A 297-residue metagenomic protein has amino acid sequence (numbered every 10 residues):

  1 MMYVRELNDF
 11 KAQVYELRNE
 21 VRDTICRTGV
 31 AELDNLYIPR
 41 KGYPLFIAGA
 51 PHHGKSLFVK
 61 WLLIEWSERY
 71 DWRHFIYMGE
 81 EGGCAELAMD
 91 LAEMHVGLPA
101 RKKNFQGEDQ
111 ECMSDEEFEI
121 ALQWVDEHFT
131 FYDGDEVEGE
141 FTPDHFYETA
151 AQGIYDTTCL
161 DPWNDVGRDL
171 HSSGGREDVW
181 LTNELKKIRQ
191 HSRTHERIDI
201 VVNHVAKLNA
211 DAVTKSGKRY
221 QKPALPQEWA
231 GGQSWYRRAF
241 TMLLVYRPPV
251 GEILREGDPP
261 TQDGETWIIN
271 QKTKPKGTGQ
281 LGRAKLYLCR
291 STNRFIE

Functional and structural regions predicted by a protein language model:
M1-R5: Interdomain "pre-motor" coupling segment immediately N-terminal to P-loop NTPase/helicase cores
N8-G83, G134-G264: P-loop NTPase motor core
V21, I25-G29, W124-D126, S291 (+1 more regions): Short, highly charged
E32, F46, T130, W267-I269 (+1 more regions): Generic structural signal for residues positioned in beta-strands
D34-N35, R69-I154, R283-A284: Cytosolic-facing regulatory segments adjacent to core modules
A100-N104, Y155-C159, N293-E297: Glycine-rich loops and low-complexity Gly/Arg-rich segments that provide flexible linkers or classic glycine-based
T241, R247-E297: Conserved P-loop NTPase
